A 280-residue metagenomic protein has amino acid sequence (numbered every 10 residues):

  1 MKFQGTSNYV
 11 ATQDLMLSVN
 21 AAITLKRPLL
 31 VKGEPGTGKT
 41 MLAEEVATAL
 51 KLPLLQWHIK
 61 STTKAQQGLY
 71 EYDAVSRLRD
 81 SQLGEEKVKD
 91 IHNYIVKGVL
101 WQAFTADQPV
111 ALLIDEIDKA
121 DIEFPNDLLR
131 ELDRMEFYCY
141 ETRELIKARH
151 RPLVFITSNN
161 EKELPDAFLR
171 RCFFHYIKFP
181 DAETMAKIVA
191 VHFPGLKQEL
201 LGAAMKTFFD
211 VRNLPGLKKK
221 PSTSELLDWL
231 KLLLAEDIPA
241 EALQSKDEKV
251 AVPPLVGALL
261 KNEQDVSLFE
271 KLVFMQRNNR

Functional and structural regions predicted by a protein language model:
M1-R280: C-terminal regulatory/interaction module of P-loop NTP-utilizing enzymes
